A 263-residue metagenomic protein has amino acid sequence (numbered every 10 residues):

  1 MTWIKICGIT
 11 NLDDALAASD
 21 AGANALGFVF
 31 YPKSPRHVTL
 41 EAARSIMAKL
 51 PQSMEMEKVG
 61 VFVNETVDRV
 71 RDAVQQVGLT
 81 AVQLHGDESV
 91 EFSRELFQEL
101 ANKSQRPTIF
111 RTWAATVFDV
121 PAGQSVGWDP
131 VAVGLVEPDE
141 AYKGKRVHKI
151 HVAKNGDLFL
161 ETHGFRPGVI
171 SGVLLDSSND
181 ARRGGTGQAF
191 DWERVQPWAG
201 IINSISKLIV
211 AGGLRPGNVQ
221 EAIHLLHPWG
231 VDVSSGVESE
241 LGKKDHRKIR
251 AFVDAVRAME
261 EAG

Functional and structural regions predicted by a protein language model:
M1-T10, E57-E65: Active-site mouth loops of central-metabolism enzymes
I6, S104-T112, P216, I249-G263: Charged, glycine-enriched surface loops/patches that mediate electrostatic binding to polyanionic ligands
C7, H85, A211-G212: Surface-exposed loop and edge beta-strand positions of immunoglobulin-like domains
A15, A43, V70-R71, S93 (+2 more regions): Generic hydrophobic/aromatic pocket-lining and core-packing "Φ" positions
G22-A23, G78-L79, I170, H227-P228: A structural motif
N24-P35, Q83-S89, N179-R182, L226-I249: Glycine-rich phosphate-binding active-site loops on the catalytic face of alpha/beta enzymes
F30-S34, K49-K207, N218: Conserved anion-binding
A42, I46-M47, E95-F97, S234-G263: C-terminal helical cap(s) of enzyme catalytic domains, especially alpha/beta-barrels
